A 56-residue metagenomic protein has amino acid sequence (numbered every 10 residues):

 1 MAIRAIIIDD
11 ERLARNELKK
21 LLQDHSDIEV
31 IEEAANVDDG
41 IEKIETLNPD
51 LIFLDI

Functional and structural regions predicted by a protein language model:
M1-R4: Non-catalytic signal-transmission and effector/linker regions of two-component phosphorelay proteins
I6-I7, E32: Short hydrophobic beta-strand elements that form part of the catalytic alpha/beta core underpinning NDP-sugar/donor
D9, D55: Active-site residues of response regulator receiver
E11-R12, D38: Alpha-helix N-cap/helix-start capping motif
R12-E32: Two-component/phosphorelay signaling modules centered on CheY-like receiver
E33-E42: Helix N-cap/capping motif at the beta->alpha junctions
L47-F53: Active-site beta3 strand of CheY-like receiver
